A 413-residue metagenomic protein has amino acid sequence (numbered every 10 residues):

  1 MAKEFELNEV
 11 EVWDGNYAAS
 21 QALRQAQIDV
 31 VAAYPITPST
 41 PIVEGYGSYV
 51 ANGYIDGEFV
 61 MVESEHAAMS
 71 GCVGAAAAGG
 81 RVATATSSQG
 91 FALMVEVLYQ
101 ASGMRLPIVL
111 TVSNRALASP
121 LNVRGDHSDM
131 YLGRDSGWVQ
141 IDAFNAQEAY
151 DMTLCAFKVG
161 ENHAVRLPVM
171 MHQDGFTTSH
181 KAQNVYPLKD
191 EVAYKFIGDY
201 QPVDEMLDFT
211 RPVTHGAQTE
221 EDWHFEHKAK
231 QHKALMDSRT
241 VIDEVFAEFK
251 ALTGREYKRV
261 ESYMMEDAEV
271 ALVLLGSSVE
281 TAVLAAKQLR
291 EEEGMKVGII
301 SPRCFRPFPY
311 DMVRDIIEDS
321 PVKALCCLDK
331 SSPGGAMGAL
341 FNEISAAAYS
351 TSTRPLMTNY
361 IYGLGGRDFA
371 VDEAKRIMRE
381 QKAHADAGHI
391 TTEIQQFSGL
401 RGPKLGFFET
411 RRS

Functional and structural regions predicted by a protein language model:
M1-L132, G137-W138, L154, G402-L405 (+1 more regions): Thiamine diphosphate
V12-A19, A247-V270: Glycine-/acidic-rich phosphate or pyrophosphate-binding loops and their flanking alpha/beta elements
I42-G45, G71-G74, M94-L98, S119-G125 (+6 more regions): Short acidic, glycine/serine/threonine-rich loops at helix termini
G47-N52, L284-I299, Y349-S350: Short helix-loop-beta junction
R124-P168, H172-G175, T353-R367: Conserved thiamine diphosphate
P168-E261: Conformationally flexible catalytic loops at phosphate/diphosphate-handling active centers
M265-M295, F308-D315: Redox- and metal-dependent alpha/beta enzyme cores, enriched for Fe-S-associated oxidoreductases and cofactor-handling
D329-S413: Peripheral docking tails and interdomain loops at the edges of cofactor- or intermediate-handling domains
